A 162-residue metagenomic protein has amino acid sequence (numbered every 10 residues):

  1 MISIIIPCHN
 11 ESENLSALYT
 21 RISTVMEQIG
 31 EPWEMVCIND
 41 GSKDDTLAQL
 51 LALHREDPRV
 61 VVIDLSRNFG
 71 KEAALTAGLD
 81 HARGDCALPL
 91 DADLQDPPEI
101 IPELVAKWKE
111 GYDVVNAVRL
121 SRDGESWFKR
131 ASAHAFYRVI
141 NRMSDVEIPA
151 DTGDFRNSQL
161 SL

Functional and structural regions predicted by a protein language model:
M1-S3: Extreme N-terminal starter segment of soluble prokaryotic enzymes
I6, Y19, S23, G30-G41 (+1 more regions): Short beta-strand/loop segment that forms part of the nucleotide-sugar
H9: A short, exposed helix-loop element centered on a Lys and neighboring polar residues
E13-A17, D44-L53: Acidic helix N-cap motif at the loop->helix transition within catalytic regions of sugar-transfer enzymes
M26-E31, H54-R59: Short helix-capping segments at alpha-helix termini
N39-A48, L94-Q95: A conserved acidic beta->alpha catalytic loop
A52, R59-R67, K71-H81, C86-P89 (+1 more regions): Acceptor/aglycone-binding surface of glycosyltransferases and processive sugar-polymer synthases
